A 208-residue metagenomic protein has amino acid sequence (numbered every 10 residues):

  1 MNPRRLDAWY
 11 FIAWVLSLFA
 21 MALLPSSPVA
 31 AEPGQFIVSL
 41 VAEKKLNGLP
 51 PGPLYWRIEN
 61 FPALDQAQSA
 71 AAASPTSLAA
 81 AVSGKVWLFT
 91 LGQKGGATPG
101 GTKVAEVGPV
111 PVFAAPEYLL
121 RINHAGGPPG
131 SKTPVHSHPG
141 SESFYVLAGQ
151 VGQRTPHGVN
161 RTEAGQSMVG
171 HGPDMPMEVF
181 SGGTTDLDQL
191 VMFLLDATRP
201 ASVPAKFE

Functional and structural regions predicted by a protein language model:
M1-N2: N-terminal hydrophobic targeting signals that begin at the initiator methionine
R5-S143, Q150-E208: Jelly-roll (double-stranded beta-helix
